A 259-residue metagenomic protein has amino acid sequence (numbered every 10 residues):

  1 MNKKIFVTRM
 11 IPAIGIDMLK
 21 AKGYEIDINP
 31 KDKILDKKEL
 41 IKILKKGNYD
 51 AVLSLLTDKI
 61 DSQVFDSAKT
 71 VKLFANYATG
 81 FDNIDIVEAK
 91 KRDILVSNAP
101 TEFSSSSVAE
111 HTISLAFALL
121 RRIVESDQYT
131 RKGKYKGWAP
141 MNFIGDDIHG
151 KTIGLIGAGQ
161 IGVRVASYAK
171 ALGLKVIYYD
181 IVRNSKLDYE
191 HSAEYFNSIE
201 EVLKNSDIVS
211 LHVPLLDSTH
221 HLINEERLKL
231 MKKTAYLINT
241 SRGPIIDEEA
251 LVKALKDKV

Functional and structural regions predicted by a protein language model:
M1-S97, T101, K204, N224: An N-terminal-biased, well-structured beta-alpha scaffold segment characteristic of Rossmann-like dinucleotide-binding
N2, H149-T152, E225, T234: Phosphate-coordination loops involved in phosphoryl transfer and adenosine-cofactor binding
K45-N48, I60-Q63, I181-V259: Rossmann-like adenosine-cofactor binding region
R92-I94, A99-T152, S167: Phosphate-binding beta-alpha-beta segment of Rossmann-like dinucleotide-binding domains, i.e., the NAD(P)
A158-G159: Glycine-rich Rossmann-fold phosphate-binding loop(s) that bind the pyrophosphate of adenine dinucleotide cofactors
G162-V163: N-terminal Rossmann-fold NAD(P) dinucleotide-binding loop
A166, K170, L255: Gly/Ala-rich phosphate-binding loop of Rossmann-like dinucleotide-binding domains, activating on the conserved
A171-K175: Conserved S-adenosyl-L-methionine
